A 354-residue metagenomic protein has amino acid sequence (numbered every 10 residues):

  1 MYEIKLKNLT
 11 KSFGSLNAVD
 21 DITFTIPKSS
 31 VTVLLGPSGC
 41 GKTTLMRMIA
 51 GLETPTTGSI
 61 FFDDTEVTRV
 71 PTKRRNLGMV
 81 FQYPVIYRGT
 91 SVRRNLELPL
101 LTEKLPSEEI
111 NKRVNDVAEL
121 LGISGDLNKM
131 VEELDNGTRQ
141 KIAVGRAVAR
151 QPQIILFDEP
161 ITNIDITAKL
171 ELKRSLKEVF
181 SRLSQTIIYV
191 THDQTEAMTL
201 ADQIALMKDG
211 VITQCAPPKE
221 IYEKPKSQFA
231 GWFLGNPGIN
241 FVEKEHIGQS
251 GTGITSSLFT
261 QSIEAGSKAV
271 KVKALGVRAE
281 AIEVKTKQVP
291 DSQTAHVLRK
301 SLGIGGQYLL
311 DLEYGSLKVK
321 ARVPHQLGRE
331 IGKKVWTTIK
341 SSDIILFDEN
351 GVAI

Functional and structural regions predicted by a protein language model:
L35-P37: The feature captures the beta-strand-to-loop junction immediately N-terminal to the Walker
A50: Helix-to-loop junction immediately C-terminal to a conserved catalytic motif
T56-S59, D209: Conserved coupling/switch loops of ABC nucleotide-binding domains, chiefly the family-specific signature
G58-E66: Conserved ABC transporter NBD signature motif
N76, Q82, I86-F229: ABC ATPase nucleotide-binding domains
P237, Q249-I354: Non-catalytic connector elements of ABC transporters
